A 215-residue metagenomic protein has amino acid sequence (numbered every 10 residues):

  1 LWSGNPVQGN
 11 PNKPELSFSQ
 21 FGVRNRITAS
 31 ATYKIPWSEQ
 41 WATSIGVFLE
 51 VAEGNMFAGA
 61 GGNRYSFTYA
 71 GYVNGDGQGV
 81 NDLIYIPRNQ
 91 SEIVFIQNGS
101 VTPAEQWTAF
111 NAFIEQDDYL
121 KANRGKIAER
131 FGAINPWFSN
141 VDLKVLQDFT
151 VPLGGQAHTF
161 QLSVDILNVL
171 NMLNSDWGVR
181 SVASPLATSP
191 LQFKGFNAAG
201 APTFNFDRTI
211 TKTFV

Functional and structural regions predicted by a protein language model:
L1-V215: Short, solvent-exposed micro-motifs at the edges of structured domains
